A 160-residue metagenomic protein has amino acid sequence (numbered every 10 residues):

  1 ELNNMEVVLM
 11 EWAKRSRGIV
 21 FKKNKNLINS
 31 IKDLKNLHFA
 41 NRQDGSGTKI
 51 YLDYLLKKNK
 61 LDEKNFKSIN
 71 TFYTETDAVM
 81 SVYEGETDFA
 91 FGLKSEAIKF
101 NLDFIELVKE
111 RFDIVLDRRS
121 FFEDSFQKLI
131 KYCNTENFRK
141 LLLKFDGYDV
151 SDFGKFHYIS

Functional and structural regions predicted by a protein language model:
E1, V79-V108: A ligand-binding cleft/hinge motif common to bilobed small-molecule-binding domains
E1-S16: Short beta-strand-centered segments that line the small-molecule binding cleft or hinge of alpha/beta clamshell
K14-S16, F100-K131: Periplasmic-binding protein-like
F21-F39: Flexible hinge/capping segments at coil-to-helix
L34, L52, V79-Y83: Hydrophobic residues within well-ordered alpha-helices
R42-Y54, E136-S160: Ligand-binding clefts/hinges and TM-proximal coupling segments of bilobed small-molecule sensing domains
T48-N70: Ligand-binding cleft/hinge of the Venus flytrap
N65-V82: Flexible, glycine-rich surface segments
